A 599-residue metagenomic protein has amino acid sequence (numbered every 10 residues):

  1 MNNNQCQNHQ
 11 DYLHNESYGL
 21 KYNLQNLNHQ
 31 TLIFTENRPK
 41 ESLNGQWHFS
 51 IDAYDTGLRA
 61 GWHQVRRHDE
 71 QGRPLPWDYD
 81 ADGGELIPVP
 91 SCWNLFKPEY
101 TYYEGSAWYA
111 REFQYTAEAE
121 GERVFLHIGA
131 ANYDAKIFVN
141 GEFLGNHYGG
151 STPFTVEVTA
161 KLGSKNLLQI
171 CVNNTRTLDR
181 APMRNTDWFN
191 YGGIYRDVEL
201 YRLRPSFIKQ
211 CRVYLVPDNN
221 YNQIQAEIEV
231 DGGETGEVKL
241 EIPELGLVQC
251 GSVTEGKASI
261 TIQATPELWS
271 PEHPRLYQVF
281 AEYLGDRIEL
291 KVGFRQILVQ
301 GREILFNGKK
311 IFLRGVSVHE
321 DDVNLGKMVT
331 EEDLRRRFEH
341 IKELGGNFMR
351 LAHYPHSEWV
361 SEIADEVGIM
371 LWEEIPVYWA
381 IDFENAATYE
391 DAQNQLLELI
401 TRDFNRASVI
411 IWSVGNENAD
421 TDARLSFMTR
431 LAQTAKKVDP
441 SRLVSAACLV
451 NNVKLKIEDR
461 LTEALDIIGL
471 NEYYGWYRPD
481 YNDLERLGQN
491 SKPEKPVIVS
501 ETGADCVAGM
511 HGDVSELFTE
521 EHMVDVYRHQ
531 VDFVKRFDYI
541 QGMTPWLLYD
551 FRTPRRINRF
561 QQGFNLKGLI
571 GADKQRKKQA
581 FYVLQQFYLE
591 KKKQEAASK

Functional and structural regions predicted by a protein language model:
M1-N94, C171, T177, R528: Accessory carbohydrate-binding/adhesion or oligomerization-edge regions at the termini of glycan-active proteins
N3-Q5, H14-G19, N28-H29, F34 (+5 more regions): Accessory beta-strand-rich segments of carbohydrate-active enzymes
S42, S106-E112, R123-F125, P153 (+5 more regions): Intrinsic-disorder/low-complexity, polar/charged segments enriched in Ser/Thr/Lys/Arg/Asp/Glu/Gln
S42, Y102-E104, A119, G149-S151 (+5 more regions): Surface-exposed coil/turn segments at beta-strand junctions on protein surfaces, enriched
E85-Y115, A119-V139, G145-Y148, R180 (+10 more regions): Active-site-adjacent substrate/metal-binding segments within catalytic domains of carbohydrate-active enzymes
K161-K165, E229-L298: Extended acidic/polar, glycine-enriched regions that form or flank non-catalytic beta-rich accessory modules
P205-G232, Y588-K599: Surface beta-strand/loop "capping" patches
Q225-E227, F338-E339, F348-E590: Substrate-binding/catalytic cleft of secreted carbohydrate-active enzymes, primarily glycoside hydrolases
